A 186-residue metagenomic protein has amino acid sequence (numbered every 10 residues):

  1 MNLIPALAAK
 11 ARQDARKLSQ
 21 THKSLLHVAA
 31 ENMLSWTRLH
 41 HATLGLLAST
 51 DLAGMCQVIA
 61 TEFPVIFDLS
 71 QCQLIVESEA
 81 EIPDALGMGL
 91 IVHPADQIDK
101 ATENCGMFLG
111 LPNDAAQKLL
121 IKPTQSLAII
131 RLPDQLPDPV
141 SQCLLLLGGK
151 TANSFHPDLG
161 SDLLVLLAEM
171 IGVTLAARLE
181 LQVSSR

Functional and structural regions predicted by a protein language model:
N2-G45: Signal-transmission linkers at sensory-effector interfaces
S49-G87: Helix-loop-beta substructure at the N-terminus of cytosolic sensory domains that couple signal/ligand detection
E81-M107: Allosteric regulatory "coupling" segments in signal-transduction proteins
N104-Q125: Signal-transducing coupling segments at domain and membrane junctions
Q125-L136: Short hydrophobic beta-strand micro-motif common in sensory/regulatory domains
V140, G149-V165, L175-S185: Regulatory loop-to-helix N-cap segments in sensory/regulatory domains that couple ligand/signal detection
L144: Flexible loop/N-cap segments at domain edges
